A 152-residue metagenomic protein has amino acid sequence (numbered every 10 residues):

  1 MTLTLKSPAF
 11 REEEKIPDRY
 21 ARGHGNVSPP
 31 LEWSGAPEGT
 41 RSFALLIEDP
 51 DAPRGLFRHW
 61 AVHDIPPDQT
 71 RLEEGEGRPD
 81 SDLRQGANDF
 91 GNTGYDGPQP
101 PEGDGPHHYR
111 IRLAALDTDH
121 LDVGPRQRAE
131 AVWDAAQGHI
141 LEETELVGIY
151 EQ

Functional and structural regions predicted by a protein language model:
M1-Q152: N-terminus-centered regions that define maturation/targeting leaders and the start of the first functional domain
